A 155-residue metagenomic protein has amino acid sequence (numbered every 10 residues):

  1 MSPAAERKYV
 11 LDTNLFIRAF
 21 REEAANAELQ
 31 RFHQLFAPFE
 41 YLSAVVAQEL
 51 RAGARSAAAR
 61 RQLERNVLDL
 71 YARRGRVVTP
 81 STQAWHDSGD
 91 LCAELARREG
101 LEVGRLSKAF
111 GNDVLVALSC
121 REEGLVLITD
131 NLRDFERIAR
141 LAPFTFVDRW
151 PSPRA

Functional and structural regions predicted by a protein language model:
M1-A4, A117-A155: Acidic, PIN/NYN-like endoribonuclease modules and their adjacent C-terminal/linker elements
M1-V46, A52-D69, P153-A155: Short, well-structured N-terminal submotif of metal-dependent ribonuclease cores
E6-R7, A37-E40, R74-R76, R121-V126: Short active-site oxyanion
D12-T13, L50, S88, C120 (+1 more regions): Generic structural signal for small/hydrophobic residues in well-ordered secondary structure, especially within
T13, T82, F110-V114, L132: Conserved glycosyltransferase catalytic-site signature
Q48, T82, H86, V114-L118: A structural signal for well-ordered alpha-helical segments within the folded catalytic domains of diverse enzymes
A57-Q62, A96, F144-V147: Cytochrome P450 catalytic domain signature, combining two hallmark sequence patches
G75-R105: Acidic catalytic patch
